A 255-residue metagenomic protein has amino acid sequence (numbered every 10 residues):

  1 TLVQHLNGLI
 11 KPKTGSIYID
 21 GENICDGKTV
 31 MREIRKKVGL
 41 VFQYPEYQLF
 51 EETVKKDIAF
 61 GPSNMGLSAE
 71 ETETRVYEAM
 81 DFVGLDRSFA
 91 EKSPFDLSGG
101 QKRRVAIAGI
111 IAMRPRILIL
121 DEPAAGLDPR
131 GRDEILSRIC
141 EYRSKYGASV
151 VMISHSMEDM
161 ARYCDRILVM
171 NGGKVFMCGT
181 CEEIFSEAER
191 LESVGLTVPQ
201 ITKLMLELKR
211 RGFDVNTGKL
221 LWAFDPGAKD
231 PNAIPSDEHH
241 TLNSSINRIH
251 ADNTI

Functional and structural regions predicted by a protein language model:
N7: Helix-to-loop junction immediately C-terminal to a conserved catalytic motif
G15-D26, I34: Conserved ABC transporter NBD signature motif
E70-S88: Conserved ABC ATPase "signature" region
S93-L97, Q101: Conserved ABC ATPase signature
R114: Conserved catalytic motifs of ABC-family nucleotide-binding domains
L118-D121: Catalytic Walker B motif of ABC-type/P-loop ATPase nucleotide-binding domains
